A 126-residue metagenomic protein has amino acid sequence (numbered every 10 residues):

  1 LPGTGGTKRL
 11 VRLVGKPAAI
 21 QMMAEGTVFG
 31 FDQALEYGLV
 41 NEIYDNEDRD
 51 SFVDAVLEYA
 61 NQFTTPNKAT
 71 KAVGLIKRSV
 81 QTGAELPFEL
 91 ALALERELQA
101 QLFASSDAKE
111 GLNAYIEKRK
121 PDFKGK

Functional and structural regions predicted by a protein language model:
L1-M23, Y37, A55-A60: CoA-thioester-processing core
G6-R9, A18, A72-L75, E95-L98 (+1 more regions): Hydrophobic alpha-helical segments typical of transmembrane helices and their membrane-interface/capping positions
G26-Q33: Acidic, divalent-metal-coordinating active-site segment for phosphoryl/phosphodiester hydrolysis, typified by short
F31, V40-A93, S106, D122-K126: C-terminal long alpha-helix characteristic of the crotonase
Y37-G38, K118: Structural motif
